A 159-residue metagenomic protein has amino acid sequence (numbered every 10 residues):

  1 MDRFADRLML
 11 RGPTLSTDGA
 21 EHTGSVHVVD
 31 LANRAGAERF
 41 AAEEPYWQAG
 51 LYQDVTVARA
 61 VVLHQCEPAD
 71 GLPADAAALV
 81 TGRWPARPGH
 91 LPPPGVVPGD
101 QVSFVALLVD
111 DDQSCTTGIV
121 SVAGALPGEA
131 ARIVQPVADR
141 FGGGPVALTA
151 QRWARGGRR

Functional and structural regions predicted by a protein language model:
M1-R159: Conserved, structured core segments of small domains
